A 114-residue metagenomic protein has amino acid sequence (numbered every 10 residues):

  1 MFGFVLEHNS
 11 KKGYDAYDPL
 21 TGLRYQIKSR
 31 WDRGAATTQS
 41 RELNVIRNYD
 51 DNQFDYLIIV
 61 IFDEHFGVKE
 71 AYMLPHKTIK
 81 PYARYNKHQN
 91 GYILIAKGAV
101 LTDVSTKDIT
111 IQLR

Functional and structural regions predicted by a protein language model:
M1-R114: Nucleic-acid endonuclease domains
